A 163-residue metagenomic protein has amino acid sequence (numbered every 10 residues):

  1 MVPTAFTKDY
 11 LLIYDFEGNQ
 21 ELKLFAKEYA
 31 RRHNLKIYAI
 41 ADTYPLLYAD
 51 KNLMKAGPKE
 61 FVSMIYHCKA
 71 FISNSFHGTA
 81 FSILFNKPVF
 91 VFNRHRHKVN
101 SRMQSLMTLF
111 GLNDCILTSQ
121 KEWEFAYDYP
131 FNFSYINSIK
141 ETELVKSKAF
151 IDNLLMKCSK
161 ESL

Functional and structural regions predicted by a protein language model:
M1-L163: Active-site anion-handling motifs in enzyme catalytic cores
